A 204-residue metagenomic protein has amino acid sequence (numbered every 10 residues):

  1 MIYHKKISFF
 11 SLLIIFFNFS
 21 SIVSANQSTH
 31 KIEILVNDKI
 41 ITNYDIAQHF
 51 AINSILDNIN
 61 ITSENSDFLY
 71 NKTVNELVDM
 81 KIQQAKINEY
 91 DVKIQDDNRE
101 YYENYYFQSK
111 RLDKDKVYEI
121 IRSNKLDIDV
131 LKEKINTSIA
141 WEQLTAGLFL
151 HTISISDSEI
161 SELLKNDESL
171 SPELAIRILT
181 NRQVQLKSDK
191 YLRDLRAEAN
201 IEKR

Functional and structural regions predicted by a protein language model:
I2-F10: Bacterial N-terminal signal peptides that target proteins for export
I2-Y3, I46-A47, E173, A199: Short amphipathic alpha-helical segments with coiled-coil-like heptad repeat character
H4-K5, F19, K39: Short linear motifs in intrinsically disordered/low-complexity regions
F10-N18: Bacterial N-terminal signal peptides
V23-Q27: Boundary at the C-terminal end of the N-terminal hydrophobic targeting segment
S28-K31, L35, I40-I41, E64-R204: Peptidyl-prolyl cis-trans isomerase
T29-I55, I59: Immediate post-signal-peptide N-terminus of mature secreted/exported proteins
